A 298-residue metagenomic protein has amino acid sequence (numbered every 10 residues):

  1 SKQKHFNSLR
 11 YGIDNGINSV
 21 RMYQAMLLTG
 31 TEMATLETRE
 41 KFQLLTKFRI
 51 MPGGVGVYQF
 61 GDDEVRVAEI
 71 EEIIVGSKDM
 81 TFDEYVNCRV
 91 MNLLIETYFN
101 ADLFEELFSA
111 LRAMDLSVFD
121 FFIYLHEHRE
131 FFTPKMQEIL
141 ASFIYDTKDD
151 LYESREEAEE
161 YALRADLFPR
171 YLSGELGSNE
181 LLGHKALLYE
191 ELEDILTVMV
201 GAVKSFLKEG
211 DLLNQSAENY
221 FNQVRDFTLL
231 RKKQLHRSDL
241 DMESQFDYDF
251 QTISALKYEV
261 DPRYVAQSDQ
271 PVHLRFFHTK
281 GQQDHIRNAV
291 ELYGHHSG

Functional and structural regions predicted by a protein language model:
S1-D115, F277, Y293: A structural motif corresponding to the C-terminal lobe/cap of the Radical SAM core domain
R66-G298: Radical SAM enzyme core and accessory elements
